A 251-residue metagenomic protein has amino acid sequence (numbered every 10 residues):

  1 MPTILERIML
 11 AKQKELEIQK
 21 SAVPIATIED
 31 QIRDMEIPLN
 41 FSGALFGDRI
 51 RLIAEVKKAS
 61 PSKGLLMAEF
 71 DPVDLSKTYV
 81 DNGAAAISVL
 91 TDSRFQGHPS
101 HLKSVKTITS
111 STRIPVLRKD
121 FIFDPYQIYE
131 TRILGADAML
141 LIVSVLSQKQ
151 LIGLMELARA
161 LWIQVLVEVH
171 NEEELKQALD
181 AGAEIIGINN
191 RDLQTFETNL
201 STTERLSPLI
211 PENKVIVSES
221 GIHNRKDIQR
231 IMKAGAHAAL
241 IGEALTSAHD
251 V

Functional and structural regions predicted by a protein language model:
P2-M67: An N-cap/entry alpha-helix motif that binds or orients negatively charged groups
E36-G43, G47-D48, Q96-F121, V143-S144 (+2 more regions): Alpha-helix-loop-beta-strand connector modules within alpha/beta enzyme cores
I53-D71, I114-F123, Q164-V169, V217-I222: Active-site mouth loops of central-metabolism enzymes
K58-E69, T78-G97, L179-S207: Glycine/Thr-rich beta-alpha phosphate-binding loop at enzyme active sites
G83-A84, I108-T112, I133-M139, R159-I163 (+3 more regions): Glycine-enriched alpha-helix->loop->beta-strand junction motifs that scaffold or abut catalytic
F123-G135, H170-G182, S218-I241: Catalytic cores of alpha/beta
I133-Q150, I188-F196, A234-V251: Glycine-rich phosphate-binding active-site loops on the catalytic face of alpha/beta enzymes
I185-I241: Catalytic-face loop-and-helix region of soluble metabolic enzyme cores
